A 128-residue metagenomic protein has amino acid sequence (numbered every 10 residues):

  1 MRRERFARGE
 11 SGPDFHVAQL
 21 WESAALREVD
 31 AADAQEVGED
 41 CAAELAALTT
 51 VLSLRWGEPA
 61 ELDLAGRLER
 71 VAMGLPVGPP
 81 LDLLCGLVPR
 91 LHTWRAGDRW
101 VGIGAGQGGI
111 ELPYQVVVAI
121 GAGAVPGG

Functional and structural regions predicted by a protein language model:
M1-G74, G78, R99-G128: Short helix/turn-capping signatures at newly exposed starts of structured segments
P80-G102: Aromatic/basic-lined ligand-recognition segments that form π-stacking hydrophobic pockets flanked by Lys/Arg to engage
